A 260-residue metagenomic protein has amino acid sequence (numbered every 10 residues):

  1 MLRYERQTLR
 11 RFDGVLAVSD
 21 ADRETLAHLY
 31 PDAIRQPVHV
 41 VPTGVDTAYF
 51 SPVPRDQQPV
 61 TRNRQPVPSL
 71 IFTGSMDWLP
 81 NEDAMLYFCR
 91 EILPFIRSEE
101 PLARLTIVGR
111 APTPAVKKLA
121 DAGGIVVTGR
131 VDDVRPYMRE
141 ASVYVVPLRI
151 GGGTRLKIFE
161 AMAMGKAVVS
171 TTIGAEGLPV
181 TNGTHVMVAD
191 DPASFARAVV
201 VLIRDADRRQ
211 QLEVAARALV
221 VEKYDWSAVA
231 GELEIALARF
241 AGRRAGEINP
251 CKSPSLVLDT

Functional and structural regions predicted by a protein language model:
D13, G124, R139-G153, M164-A167: Acidic donor-binding loop of glycosyltransferase active sites
A21, V41-G44: Carbohydrate-associated surface elements
A27, V45-P59, K117: Acidic anion/phosphate-binding donor-loop and adjacent secondary structure in glycosyltransferase catalytic cores
R62-C89, L93: Conserved donor-binding/catalytic core segment of Leloir-type glycosyltransferases
E100-P136: Nucleotide-activated donor-binding/catalytic signature segment of Leloir-type glycosyltransferases, i.e., the conserved
K157-E160, A167-T171: Short hydrophobic beta-strand element within catalytic cores of glycosyltransferases and related nucleotide-activated
V186-A193, V201-A206: Conserved acidic donor-binding segment of nucleotide-sugar-dependent glycosyltransferases
R208-E222, V229-E232: A short, well-ordered alpha-helix in the C-terminal region of glycosyltransferases
